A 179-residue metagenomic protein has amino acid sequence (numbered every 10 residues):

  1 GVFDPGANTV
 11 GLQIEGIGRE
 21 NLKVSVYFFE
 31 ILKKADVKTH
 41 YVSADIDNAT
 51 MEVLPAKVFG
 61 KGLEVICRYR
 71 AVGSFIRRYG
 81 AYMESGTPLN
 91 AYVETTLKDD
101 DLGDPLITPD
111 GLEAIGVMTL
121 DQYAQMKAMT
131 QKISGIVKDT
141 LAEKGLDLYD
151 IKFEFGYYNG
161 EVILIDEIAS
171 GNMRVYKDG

Functional and structural regions predicted by a protein language model:
G1-K98: Active-site loop/lid in soluble adenylation, ligation, and acyl-transfer enzymes
N8-E20, L97, D101-M129: Short histidine-centered catalytic/ligand-binding loop motif
H40-D45, A142-G156: A short glycine-rich, hydrophobically flanked beta-strand micro-motif that places a catalytic Asp/Glu for divalent metal
G60-G62, G145-L148, N159-V162: Coil-to-beta-strand transition motifs
I66, L148-K152, L164: A structural signal for short, well-ordered beta-strand segments and their strand-loop junctions that often border
L89-G103, S134-G145, A169-M173: Phosphate-binding core of ATP-grasp and ATP-grasp-like enzymes
M118-Y149: A long amphipathic alpha-helix within ATP-dependent nucleotide-binding catalytic cores
E154-G179: Catalytic activation segment of kinase domains across protein kinase-like and atypical kinase folds
